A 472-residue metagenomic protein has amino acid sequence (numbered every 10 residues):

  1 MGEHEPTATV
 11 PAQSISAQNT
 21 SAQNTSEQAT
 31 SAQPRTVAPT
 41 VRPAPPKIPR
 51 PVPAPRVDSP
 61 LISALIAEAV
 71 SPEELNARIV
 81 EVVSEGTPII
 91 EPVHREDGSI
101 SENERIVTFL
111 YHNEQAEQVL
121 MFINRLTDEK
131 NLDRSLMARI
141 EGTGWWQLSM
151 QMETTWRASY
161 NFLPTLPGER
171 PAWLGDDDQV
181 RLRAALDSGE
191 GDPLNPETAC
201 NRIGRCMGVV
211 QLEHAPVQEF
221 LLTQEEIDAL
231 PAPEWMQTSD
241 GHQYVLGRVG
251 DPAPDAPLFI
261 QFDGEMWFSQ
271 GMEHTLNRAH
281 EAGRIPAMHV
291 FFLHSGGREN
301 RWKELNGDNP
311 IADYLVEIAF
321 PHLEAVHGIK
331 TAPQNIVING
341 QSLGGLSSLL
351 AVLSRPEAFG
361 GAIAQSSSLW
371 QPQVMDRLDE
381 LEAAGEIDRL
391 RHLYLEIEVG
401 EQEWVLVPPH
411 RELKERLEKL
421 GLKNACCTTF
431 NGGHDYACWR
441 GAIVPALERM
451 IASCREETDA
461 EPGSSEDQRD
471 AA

Functional and structural regions predicted by a protein language model:
S99-T155, T165-L230: Aromatic-rich carbohydrate-binding modules that target alpha-glucans
S239-G250: A short loop-to-beta-strand scaffold at the N-terminal edge of the catalytic core in hydrolase folds
P254-G264: Short beta-strand element of the alpha/beta-hydrolase
D263-A325: Cap/lid segment of the alpha/beta-hydrolase catalytic domain
G264, S295, I363-Q371, V399-Q402: Active-site nucleophile loop of the alpha/beta-hydrolase fold
I329-S342, A362: Alpha/beta-hydrolase fold nucleophile elbow
G345-P356: Short glycine-enriched nucleophile-adjacent loop and the immediately C-terminal alpha-helix near the catalytic center
V405-A472: C-terminal catalytic histidine-bearing segment of alpha/beta-hydrolase fold enzymes
